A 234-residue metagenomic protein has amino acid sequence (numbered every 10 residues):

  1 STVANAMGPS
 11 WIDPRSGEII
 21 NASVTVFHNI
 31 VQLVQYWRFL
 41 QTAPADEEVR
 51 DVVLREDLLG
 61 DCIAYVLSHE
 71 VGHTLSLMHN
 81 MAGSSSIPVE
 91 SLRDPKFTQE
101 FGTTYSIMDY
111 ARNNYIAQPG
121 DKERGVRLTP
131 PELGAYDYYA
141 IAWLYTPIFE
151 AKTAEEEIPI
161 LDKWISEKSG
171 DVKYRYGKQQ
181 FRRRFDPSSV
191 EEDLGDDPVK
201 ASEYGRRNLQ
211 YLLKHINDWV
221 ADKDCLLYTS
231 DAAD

Functional and structural regions predicted by a protein language model:
S1-T74, M78, Q99-T103, N113-I116: Metzincin-family zinc-dependent endopeptidase catalytic domain
M81: Acidic, metal/ion-coordinating pockets
S84-S86, E90-S230, D234: Conserved catalytic/binding loops enriched for acidic/polar residues
